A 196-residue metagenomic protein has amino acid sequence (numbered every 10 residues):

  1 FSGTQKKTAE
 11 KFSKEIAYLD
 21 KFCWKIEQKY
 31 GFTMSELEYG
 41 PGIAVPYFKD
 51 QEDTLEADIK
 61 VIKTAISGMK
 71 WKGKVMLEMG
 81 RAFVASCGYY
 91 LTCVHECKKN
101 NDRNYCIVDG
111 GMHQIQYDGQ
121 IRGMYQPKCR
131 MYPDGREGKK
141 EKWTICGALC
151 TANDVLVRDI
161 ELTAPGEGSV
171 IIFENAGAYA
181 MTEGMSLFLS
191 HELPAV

Functional and structural regions predicted by a protein language model:
F1-K98, L162, F188: Active-site loop/helix belt of alpha/beta enzymes
K74-V196: Charged (often Lys/Glu-rich) extended helix/loop segments that serve as interaction or gating elements
